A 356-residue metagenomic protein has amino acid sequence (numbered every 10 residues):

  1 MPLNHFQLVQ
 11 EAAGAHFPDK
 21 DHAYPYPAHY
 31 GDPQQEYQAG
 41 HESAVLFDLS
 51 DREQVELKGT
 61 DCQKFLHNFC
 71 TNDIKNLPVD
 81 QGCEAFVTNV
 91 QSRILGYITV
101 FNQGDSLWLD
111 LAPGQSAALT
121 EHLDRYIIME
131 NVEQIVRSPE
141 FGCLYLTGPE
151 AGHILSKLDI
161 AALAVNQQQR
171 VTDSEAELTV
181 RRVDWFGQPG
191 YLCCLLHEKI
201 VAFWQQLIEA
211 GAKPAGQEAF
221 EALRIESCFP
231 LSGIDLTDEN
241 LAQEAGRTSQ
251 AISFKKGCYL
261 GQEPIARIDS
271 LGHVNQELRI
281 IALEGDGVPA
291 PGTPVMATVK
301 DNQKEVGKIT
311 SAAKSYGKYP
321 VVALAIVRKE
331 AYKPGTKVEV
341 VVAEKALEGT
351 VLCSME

Functional and structural regions predicted by a protein language model:
M1-E84, T88, S92-L95: Acidic, proline/glycine-enriched N-terminal capping motif
P2-G31, V132-A282, E305: Glycine-rich, acidic
T60-D61, A112-A117, P149-A151, L195-V201 (+1 more regions): Helix N-cap motif at beta-to-alpha junctions
C62-G104, P149-D184: A glycine-rich (often HGG/GG-containing) alpha/beta subdomain
F69, H122-R125, L158-I160, V201-A212 (+2 more regions): Short amphipathic alpha-helices in soluble, non-transmembrane regions that often serve as interface/regulatory elements
V90, I98, N240, G246-I252 (+2 more regions): Glycine-rich, small/acidic residue-mixed loop/short-helix segments
L107-D110, P189-L195, Y319-R328: A generic structural motif
L111-I135: A generic, well-ordered mixed alpha/beta core segment in the N-terminal half of proteins
